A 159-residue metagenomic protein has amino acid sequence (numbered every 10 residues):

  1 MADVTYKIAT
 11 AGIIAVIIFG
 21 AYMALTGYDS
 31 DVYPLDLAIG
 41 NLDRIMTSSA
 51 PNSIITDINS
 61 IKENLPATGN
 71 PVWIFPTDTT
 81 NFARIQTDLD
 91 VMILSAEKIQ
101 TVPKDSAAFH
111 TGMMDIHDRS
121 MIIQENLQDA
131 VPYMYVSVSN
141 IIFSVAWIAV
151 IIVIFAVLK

Functional and structural regions predicted by a protein language model:
M1-D36, N140-K159: Hydrophobic secretory-pathway targeting helix
D3, F19, V72, T79 (+2 more regions): Generic intrinsically disordered, low-complexity segments enriched for polar/acidic and small residues
V4-I8, T77-R84, A96-P103, I154-V157: Short, Lys/Arg-enriched charge-dense amphipathic segments
L25, T68, P76-D78, I85 (+4 more regions): Generic signature of intrinsically disordered, low-complexity segments enriched in small/polar residues
Y28-D90: Membrane-proximal low-complexity regions enriched in glycine and acidic/polar residues
D90-A149, F155-A156: Membrane-proximal, non-transmembrane alpha-helical segments
